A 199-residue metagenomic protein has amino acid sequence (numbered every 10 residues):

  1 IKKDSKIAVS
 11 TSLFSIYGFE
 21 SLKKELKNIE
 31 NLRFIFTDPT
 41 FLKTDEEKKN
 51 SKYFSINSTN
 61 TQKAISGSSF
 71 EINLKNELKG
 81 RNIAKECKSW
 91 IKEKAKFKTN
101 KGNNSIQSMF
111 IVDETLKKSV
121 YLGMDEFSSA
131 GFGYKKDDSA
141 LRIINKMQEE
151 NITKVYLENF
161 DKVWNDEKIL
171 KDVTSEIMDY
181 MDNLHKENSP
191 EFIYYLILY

Functional and structural regions predicted by a protein language model:
I1-Y199: PLD/PLD-like phosphodiesterase catalytic module centered on the HKD motif
